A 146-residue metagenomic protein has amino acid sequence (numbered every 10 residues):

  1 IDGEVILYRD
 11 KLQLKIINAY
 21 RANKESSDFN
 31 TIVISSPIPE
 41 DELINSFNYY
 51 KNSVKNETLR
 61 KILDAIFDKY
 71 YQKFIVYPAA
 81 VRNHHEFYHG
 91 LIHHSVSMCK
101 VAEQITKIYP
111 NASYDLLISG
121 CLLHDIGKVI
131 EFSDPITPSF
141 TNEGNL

Functional and structural regions predicted by a protein language model:
I1-L7: OB-fold and OB-like beta-barrel modules that bind single-stranded nucleic acids
G3, A22-E25, Y88, I92: Metal-centered catalytic cores of metalloenzymes
R9-P78: Extended, charge-rich, solvent-exposed interface segments
N30-S35, H85-Y88, N142-N145: A ubiquitous short alpha-helical element
N48, A102-E103: Amphipathic alpha-helical segments within well-ordered protein domains
V54, E86, A112: Residue-level signal for short amphipathic helical patches enriched in basic/charged and nearby hydrophobic residues
L59-A102, I126-E131: A short mid-domain helix/strand-loop element embedded in enzyme catalytic domains that forms or borders the active-site
N83, H93, Q104-L146: Divalent metal-dependent catalytic cores for phosphoryl transfer on phosphate-bearing substrates
